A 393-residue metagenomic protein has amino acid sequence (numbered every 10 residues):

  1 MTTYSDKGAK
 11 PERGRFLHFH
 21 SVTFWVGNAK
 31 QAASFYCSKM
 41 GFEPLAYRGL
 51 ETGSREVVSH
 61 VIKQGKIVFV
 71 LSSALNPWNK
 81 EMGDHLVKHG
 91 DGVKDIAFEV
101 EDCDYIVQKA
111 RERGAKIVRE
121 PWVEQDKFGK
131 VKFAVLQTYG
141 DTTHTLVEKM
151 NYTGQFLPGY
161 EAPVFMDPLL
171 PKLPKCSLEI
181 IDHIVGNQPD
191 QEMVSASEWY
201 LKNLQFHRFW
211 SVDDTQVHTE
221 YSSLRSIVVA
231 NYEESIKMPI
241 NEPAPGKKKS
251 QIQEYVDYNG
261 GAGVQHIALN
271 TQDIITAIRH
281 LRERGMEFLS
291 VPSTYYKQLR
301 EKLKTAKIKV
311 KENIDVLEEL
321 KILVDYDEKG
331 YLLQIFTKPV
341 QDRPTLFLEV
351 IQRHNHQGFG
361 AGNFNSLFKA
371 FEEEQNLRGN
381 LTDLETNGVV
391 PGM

Functional and structural regions predicted by a protein language model:
M1-K30, V93-I96, T153-S197, G260-N270 (+2 more regions): N-terminal beta-strand motif that seeds the catalytic metal site of vicinal oxygen chelate
G8, A46-V58, V70, L75-V100 (+12 more regions): A cross-kingdom feature marking solvent-exposed beta-strand/loop segments within repeated, beta-rich binding/scaffold
G14-V68, E112, P121-K127, V135-T138 (+6 more regions): Core segments of cupin and vicinal oxygen chelate
V87, T138, D327, Q341-D342: Short, acidic, Ser/Thr-enriched surface-loop or helix-capping motifs
D126-P171: Internal, well-ordered alpha/beta segment that forms a basic, Gly-enriched binding/recognition surface
D141, I184, V229, T345: A residue-level signal for conserved active-site and pocket-lining positions in enzyme catalytic cores
L146-Y152, E242-A244, I351-N355: Short beta->alpha transition motifs characteristic of CBS
Q334-K369: A contiguous, mid-protein "functional segment" used to position or interact with cofactors/ions or partner subunits
